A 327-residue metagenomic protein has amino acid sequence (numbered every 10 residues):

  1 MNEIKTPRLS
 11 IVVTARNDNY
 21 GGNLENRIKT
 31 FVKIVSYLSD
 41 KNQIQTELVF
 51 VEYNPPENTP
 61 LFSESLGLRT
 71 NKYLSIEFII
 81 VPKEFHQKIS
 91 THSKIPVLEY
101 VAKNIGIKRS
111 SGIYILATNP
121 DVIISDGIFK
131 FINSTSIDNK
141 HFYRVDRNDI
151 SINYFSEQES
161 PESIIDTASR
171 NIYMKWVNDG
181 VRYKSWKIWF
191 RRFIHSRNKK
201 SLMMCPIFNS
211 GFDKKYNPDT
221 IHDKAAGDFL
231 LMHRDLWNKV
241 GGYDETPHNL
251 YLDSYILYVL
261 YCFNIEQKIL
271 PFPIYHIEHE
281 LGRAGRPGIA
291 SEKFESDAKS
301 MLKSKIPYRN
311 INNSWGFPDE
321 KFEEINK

Functional and structural regions predicted by a protein language model:
M1-S36: N-proximal low-complexity "stem/linker" segments adjacent to membrane-targeting elements
R8-V12, E47, Y255: Cell-envelope/extracellular polymer assembly enzymes that use nucleotide-activated donors
N19, F31, K41, E52-G67 (+2 more regions): A conserved acidic beta->alpha catalytic loop
Y53, T118-P120, D146: Active-site acidic Asp-centered loop
P60-R109: Active-site-proximal specificity loops/subdomain of glycosyltransferases
S93, I107-K108, D126-E245: Conserved catalytic core of nucleotide-sugar-dependent glycosyltransferases
I115: Short aromatic/hydrophobic "clamp" motif used to bind/position activated sugar donors
G211-F212, P218-G227, R234-D235, Y243-K327: C-terminal catalytic/acceptor-binding lobe
